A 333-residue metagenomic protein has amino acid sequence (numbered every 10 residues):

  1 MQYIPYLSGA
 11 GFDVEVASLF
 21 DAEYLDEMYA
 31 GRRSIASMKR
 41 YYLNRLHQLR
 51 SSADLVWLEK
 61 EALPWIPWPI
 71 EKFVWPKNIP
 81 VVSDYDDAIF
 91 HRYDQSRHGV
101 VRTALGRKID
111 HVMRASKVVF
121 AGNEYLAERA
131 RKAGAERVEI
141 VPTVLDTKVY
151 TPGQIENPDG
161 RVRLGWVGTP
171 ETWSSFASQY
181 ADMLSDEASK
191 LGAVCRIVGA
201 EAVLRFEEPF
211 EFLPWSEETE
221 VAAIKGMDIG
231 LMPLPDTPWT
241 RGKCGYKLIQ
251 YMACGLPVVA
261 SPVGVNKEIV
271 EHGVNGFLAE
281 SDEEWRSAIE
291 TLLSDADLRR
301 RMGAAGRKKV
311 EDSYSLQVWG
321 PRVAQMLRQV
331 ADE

Functional and structural regions predicted by a protein language model:
M1-Y6, A10, E15-V16, D146-P152 (+1 more regions): Conserved catalytic-core segment of nucleotide-activated headgroup transferases in glycan assembly
R40-S51, W65-I66, I70-S83, D87-F90 (+1 more regions): Membrane-proximal helix-turn-helix segments that form the acceptor-binding/catalytic region of lipid-linked
Y125, V144: Carbohydrate-associated surface elements
M232, Q250-A260: Short hydrophobic beta-strand element within catalytic cores of glycosyltransferases and related nucleotide-activated
G242, P262-G273, F277-L278: Short acidic/histidine- and often glycine-rich active-site loop of Leloir-type glycosyltransferases that engages
E271-E283, T291-D297: Conserved acidic donor-binding segment of nucleotide-sugar-dependent glycosyltransferases
T291, L298-S313, W319-R322: A short, well-ordered alpha-helix in the C-terminal region of glycosyltransferases
L316-E333: C-terminal alpha-helical cap of glycosyltransferases
